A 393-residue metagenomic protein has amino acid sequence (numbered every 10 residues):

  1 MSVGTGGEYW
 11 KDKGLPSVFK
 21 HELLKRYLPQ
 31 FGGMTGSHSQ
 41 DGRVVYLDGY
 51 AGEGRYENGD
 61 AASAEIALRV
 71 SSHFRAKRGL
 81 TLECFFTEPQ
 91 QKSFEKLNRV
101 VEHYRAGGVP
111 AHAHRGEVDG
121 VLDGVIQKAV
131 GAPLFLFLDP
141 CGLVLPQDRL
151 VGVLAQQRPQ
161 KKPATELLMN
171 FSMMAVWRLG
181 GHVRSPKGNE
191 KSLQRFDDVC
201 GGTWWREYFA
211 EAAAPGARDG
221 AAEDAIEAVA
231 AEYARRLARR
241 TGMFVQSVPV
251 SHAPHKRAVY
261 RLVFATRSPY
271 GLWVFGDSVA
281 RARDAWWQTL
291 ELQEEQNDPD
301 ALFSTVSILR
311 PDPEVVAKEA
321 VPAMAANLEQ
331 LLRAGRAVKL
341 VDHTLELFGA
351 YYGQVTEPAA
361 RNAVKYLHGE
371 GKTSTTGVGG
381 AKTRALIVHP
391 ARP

Functional and structural regions predicted by a protein language model:
M1-L340, F348-P393: Class I S-adenosyl-L-methionine-dependent methyltransferase catalytic core
H343: Non-catalytic DNA-recognition/assembly elements of restriction-modification systems
